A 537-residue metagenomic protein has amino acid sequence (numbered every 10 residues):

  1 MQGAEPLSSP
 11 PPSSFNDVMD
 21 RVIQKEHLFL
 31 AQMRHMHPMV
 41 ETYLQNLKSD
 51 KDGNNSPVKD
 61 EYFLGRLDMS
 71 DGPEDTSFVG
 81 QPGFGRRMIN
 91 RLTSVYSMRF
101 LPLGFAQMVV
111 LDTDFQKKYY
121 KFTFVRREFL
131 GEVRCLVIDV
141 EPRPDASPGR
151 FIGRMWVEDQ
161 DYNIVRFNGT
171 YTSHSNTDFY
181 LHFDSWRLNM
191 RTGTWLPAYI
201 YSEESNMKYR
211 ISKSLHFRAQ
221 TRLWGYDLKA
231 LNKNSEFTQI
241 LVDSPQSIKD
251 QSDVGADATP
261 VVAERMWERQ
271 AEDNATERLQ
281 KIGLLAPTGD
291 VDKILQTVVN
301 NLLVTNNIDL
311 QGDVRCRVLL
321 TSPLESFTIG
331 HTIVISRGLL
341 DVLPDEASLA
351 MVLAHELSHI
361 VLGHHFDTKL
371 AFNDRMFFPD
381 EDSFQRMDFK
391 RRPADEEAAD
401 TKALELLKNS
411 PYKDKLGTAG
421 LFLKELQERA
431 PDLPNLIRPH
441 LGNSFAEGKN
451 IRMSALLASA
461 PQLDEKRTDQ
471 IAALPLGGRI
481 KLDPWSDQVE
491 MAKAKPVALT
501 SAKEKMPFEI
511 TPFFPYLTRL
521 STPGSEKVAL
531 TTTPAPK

Functional and structural regions predicted by a protein language model:
G3-I152, Q160-N163, S173-L181, N189-T194 (+1 more regions): Structured extracytoplasmic
D20-E26, Q296, N301, V318-L320 (+1 more regions): N-terminal post-signal-peptidase region of extra-cytosolic proteins
F29, I360, L406-N409: Short alpha-helical functional segments enriched in proximate histidine and acidic residues
R34-M36, K118-Y120, R134-L136, F151-G153 (+8 more regions): Envelope-exposed proteins and targeting segments
F167, A198-I200: Beta-strand-dense domains in secreted/periplasmic systems and polymorphic toxin scaffolds
N232-K293, T297, V304-E325, L340-V342 (+2 more regions): C-terminal capping/extension segments of zinc metalloprotease domains
S336, G363, D367-A394: Substrate-binding clefts and substrate-entry loops adjacent to catalytic sites of polymer-processing enzymes acting on
L339, P344-S348, E356-N373, P411: Catalytic Zn2+-binding segment of zinc metalloproteases
